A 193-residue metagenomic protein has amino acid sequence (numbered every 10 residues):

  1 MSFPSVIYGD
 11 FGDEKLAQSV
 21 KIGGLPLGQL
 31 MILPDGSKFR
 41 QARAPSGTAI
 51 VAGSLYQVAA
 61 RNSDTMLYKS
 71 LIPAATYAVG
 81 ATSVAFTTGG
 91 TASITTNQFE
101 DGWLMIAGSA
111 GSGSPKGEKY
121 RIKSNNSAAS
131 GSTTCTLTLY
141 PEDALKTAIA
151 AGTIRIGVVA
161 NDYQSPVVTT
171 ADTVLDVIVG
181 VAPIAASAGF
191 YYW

Functional and structural regions predicted by a protein language model:
M1-T87, T91-T96, P115-W193: Extracellular receptor-binding modules and their adjoining Ser/Thr/Gly/Asp/Asn-rich linkers
D101-G108: Short conserved beta-strand and strand-loop elements enriched in small hydrophobics with frequent Asp/Gly
A110-S112: Extended, low-complexity, turn-rich repeat/linker tracts enriched in Gly/Pro/Ser/Thr and Asp/Glu that occur
